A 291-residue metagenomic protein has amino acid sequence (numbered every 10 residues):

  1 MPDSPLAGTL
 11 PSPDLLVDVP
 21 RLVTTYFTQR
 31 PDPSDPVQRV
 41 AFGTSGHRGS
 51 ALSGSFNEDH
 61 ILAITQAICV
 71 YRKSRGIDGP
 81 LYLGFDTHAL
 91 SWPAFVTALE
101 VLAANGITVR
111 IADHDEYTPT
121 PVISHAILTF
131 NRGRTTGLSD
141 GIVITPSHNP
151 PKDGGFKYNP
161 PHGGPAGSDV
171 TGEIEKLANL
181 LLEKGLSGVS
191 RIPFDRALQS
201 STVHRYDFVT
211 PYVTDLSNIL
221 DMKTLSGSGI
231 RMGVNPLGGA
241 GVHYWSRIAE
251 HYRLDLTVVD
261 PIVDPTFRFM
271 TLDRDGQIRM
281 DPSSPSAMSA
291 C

Functional and structural regions predicted by a protein language model:
M1-V40, G54, E58, A63-Q66 (+5 more regions): Phosphate-moiety recognition in structured ligand-binding domains
P2-Q38, R134-T135, K152-A290: Gly/Ser/Thr-enriched, mixed-charge loops and adjacent short helices that form phosphate/oxyanion-binding elements
P13, P20, I77, Y82-D153 (+1 more regions): N-terminal small/polar loop signature for handling phosphorylated ligands or for N-terminal nucleophile
P31-G49, Y71, G76, L90-E100: N-terminal glycine-rich anion-binding loops that anchor highly charged ligand groups
G46-I61, L198-Y206: Acidic/glycine-enriched edge-of-secondary-structure segments
F56-Q66, L90, D115-P119, R205-V213 (+1 more regions): Phosphate/oxyanion-binding active-site loops and adjacent basic polyanion-contact surfaces
I61, T65, S91, F95-L99 (+2 more regions): Short, highly selective alpha-helical patches that border small-molecule cofactor pockets in redox/cofactor-processing
T65-L81, D221-S228: Glycine-rich phosphate/diphosphate-binding loops that line cofactor/substrate pockets in enzymes
